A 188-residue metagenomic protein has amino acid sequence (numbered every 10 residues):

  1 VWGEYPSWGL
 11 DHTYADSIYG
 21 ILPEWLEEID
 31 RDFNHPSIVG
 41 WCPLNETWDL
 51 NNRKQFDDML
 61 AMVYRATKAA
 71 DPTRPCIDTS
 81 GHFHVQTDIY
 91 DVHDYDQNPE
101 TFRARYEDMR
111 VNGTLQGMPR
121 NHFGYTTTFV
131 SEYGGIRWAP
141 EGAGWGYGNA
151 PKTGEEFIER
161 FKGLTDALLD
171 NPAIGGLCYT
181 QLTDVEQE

Functional and structural regions predicted by a protein language model:
V1-E188: Substrate-binding/catalytic cleft of secreted carbohydrate-active enzymes, primarily glycoside hydrolases
